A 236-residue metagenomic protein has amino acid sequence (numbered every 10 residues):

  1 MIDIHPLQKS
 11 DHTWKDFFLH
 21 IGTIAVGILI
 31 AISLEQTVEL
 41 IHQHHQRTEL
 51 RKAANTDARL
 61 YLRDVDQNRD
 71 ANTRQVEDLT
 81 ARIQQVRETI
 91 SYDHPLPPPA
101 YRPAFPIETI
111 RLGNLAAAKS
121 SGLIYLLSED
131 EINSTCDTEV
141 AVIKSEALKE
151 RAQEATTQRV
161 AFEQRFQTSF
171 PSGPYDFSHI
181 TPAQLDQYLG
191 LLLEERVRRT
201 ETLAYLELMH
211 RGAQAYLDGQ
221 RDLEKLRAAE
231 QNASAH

Functional and structural regions predicted by a protein language model:
M1-K15, Q36-H236: Long, hydrophobic alpha-helical segments that serve as membrane-spanning/inserting helices
H20-L34: Hydrophobic membrane-insertion alpha-helices, especially the h-region of bacterial N-terminal signal peptides
